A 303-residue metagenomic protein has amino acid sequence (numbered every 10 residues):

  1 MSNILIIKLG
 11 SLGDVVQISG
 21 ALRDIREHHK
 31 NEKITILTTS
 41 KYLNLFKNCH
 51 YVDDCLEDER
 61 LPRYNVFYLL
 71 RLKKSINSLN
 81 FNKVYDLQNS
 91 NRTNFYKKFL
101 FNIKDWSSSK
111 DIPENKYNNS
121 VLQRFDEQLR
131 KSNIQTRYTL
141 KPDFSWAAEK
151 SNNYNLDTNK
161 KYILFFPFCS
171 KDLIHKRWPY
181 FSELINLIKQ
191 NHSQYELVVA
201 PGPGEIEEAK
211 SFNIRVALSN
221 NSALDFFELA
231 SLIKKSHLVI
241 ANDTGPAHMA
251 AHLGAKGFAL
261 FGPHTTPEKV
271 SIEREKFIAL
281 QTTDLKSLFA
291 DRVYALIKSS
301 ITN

Functional and structural regions predicted by a protein language model:
M1-N303: Catalytic machinery of carbohydrate-active enzymes, primarily nucleotide-sugar-dependent glycosyltransferases
